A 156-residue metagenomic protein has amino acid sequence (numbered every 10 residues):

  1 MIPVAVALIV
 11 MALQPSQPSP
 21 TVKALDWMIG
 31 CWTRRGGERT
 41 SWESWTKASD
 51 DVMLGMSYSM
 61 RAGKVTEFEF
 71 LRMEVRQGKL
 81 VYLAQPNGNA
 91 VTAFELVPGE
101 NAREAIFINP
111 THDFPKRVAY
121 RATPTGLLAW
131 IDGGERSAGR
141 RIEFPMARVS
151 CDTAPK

Functional and structural regions predicted by a protein language model:
I2-S16: Hydrophobic h-region of N-terminal signal peptides that target proteins for export in Gram-negative bacteria
I9, Y58, Q85, W130-G134: Predominantly extracellular/luminal cell-surface or secreted proteins
S16-W27, P155: Short, low-complexity N-terminal intrinsically disordered segments enriched in polar/charged residues
S19, I29, R34-T111: Central antiparallel beta-sheet cores of small beta-barrel/beta-sandwich binding domains
V22-L25, F70, Y82, I142-D152: Beta-rich carbohydrate-recognition and catalytic domains
E43-A48, R121-T123, M146: Aromatic-rich beta-strand edge motifs centered on tyrosine
L96, A102-P124, L128-G133: Well-ordered alpha/beta subsegment
L96-V97, P124-L128, D132-K156: Edge beta-strand at a domain terminus
